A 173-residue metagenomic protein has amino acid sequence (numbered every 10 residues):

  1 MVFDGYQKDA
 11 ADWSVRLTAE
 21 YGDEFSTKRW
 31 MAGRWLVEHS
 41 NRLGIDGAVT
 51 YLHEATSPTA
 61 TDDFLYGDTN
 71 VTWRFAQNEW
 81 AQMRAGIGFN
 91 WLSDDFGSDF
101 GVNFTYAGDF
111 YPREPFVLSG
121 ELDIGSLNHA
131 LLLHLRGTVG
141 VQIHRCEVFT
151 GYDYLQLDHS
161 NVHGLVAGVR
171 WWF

Functional and structural regions predicted by a protein language model:
M1-H53: Short glycine/proline- and aromatic-enriched beta-strand/turn motifs that initiate or cap beta-hairpins
R16, W30-L36, D68-N70, N103-A107 (+2 more regions): Membrane-embedded beta-strand positions in outer-membrane beta-barrel channels/transporters
R16-T18, F89, G120-E121, G151: Extracytoplasmic loops and strand-loop junctions of Gram-negative outer membrane beta-barrel proteins
S26, S40, N78-W80, A130 (+1 more regions): A cross-taxa feature marking solvent-exposed loop/turn segments within ectodomains of secreted and single-pass membrane
W35-H39, W73-F75, G108-F110, V139-I143 (+2 more regions): Residue-level signature of outer-membrane beta-barrel architecture
N41-G47, N78-M83, E114-G120, V141-T150: Repeated loop/turn-to-beta-strand initiation elements of outer-membrane beta-barrel proteins
V49-T69, A85-D99, L127-F173: Outer-membrane beta-barrel translocator/channel fold
F64-R74, W80-D123: Detector for outer-membrane/organellar transmembrane beta-barrel domains, recognizing the amphipathic beta-strand
